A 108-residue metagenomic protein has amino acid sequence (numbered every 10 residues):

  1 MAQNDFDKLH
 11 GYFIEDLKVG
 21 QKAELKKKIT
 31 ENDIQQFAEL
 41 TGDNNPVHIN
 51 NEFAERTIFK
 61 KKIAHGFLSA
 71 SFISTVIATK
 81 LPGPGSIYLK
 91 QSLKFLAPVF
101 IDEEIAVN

Functional and structural regions predicted by a protein language model:
A2-K90: Hot-dog-fold acyl-thioester-processing enzymes
L89-N108: Hydrophobic beta-sheet segments that form the core/acyl-binding groove of ACP/CoA-dependent acyl-chain-processing
